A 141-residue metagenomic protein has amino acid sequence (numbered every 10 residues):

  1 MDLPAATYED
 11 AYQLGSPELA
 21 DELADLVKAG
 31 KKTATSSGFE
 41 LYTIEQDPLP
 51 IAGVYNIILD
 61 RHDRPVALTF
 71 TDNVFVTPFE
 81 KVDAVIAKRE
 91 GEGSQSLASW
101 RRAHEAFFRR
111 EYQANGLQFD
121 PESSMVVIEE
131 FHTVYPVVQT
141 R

Functional and structural regions predicted by a protein language model:
M1-L68, V74-R141: Mixed-charge, low-complexity intrinsically disordered regions
